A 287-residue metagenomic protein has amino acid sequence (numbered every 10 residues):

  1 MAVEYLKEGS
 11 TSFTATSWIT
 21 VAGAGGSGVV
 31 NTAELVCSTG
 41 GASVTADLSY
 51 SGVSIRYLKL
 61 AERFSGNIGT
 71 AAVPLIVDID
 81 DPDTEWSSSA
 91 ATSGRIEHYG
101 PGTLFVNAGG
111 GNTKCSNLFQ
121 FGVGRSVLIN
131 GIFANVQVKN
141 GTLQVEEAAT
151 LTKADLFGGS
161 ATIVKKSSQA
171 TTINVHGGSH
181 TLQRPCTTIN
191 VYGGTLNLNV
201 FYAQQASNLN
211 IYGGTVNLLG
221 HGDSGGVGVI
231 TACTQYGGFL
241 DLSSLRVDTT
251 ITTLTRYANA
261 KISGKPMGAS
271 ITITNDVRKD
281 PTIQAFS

Functional and structural regions predicted by a protein language model:
M1-A206, G213-T234, L240-Y257, K261-S287: Extracellular beta-sheet-rich ligand-binding/adhesion modules
